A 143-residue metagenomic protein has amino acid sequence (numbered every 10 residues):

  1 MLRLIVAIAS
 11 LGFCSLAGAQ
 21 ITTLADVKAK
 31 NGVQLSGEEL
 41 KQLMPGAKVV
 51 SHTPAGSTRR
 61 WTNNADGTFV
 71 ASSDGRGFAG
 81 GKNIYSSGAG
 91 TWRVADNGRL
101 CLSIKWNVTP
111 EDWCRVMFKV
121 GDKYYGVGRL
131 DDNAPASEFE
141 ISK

Functional and structural regions predicted by a protein language model:
M1-L4: Positively charged n-region of N-terminal signal peptides that target proteins for export
V6-I8: Classic N-terminal secretory signal peptides
C14-L16: N-terminal signal peptide c-region/cleavage motif recognized by signal peptidases
G18-T91, N97-K143: Lipid interaction determinants
